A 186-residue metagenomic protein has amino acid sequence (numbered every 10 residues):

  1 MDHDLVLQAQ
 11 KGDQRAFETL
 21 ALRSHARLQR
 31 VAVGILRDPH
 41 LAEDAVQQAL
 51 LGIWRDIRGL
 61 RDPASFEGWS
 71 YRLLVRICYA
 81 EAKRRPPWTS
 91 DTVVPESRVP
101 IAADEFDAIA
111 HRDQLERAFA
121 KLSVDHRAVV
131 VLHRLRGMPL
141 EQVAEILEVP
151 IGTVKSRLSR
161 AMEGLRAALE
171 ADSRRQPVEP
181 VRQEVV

Functional and structural regions predicted by a protein language model:
D2, A80, P87-R112, E179-E184: Internal acidic/polar
V6-R30, R117: A short, charge-rich alpha-helical start-of-domain segment used by transcription regulators
Q8, R117, K121, E145-I146 (+1 more regions): C-terminal edge and immediately downstream basic/flexible tail or linker adjoining helix-turn-helix-like DNA-binding
A9, L28, A32, A42-I53 (+4 more regions): Short, small-hydrophobic-rich alpha-helical interface motif
Q10-K11, R37, Q47-S65, R84-P86: Sigma70-family region 2
R23-A26, G34-R37, V131-M138: Short helix-capping/turn signature of helix-turn-helix
R55-D62, R72-V93, A108, R160 (+2 more regions): Arg/Lys-rich amphipathic alpha helix in sigma70-family domain 2
R117-A128, R136-T153, A167: Helix-turn-helix DNA-binding module
